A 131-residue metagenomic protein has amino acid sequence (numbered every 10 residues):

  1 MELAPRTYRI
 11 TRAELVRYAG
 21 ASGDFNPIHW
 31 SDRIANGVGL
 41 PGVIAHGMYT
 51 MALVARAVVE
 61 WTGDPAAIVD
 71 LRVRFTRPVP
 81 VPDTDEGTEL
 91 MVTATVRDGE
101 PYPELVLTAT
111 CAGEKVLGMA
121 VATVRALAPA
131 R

Functional and structural regions predicted by a protein language model:
M1-A45: Catalytic strand-loop segment that frames the active site of acyl-thioester-processing enzymes
M1-L3, T84-R131: HotDog/MaoC-like acyl-thioester-processing domains
P5, I68-D70, M119: Hydrophobic residues on conserved beta-strands that form the core of alpha/beta folds
T7-I10, R74, T123-R125: Generic structural detector for well-ordered beta-strands
H29-A35, I68-V69, R97-E100: Glycine-rich loops and low-complexity Gly/Arg-rich segments that provide flexible linkers or classic glycine-based
P41, T50-T95, P103: Hydrophobic beta-strand-centered segment that forms part of the acyl-chain substrate-binding groove
